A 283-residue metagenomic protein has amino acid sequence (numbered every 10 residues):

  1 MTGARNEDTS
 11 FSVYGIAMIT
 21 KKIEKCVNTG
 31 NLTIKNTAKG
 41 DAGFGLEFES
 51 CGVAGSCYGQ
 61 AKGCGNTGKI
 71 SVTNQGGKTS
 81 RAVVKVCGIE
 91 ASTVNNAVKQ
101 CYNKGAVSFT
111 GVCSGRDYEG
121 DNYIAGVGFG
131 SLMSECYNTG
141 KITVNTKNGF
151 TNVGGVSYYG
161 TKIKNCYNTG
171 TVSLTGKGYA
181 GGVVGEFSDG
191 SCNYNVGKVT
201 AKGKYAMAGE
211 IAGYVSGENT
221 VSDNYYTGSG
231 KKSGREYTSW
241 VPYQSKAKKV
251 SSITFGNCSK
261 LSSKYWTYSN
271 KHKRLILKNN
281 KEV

Functional and structural regions predicted by a protein language model:
M1-V283: Predominantly extracellular beta-rich ligand-binding scaffolds that present long acidic/polar faces for carbohydrate
